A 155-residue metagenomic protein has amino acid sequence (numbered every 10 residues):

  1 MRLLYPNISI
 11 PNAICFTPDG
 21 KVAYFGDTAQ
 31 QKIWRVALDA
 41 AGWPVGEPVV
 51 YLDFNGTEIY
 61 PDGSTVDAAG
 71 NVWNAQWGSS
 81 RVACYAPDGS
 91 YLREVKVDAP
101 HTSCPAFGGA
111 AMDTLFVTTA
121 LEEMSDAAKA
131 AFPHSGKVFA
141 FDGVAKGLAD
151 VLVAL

Functional and structural regions predicted by a protein language model:
M1, A23, I33-R35, V82-C84 (+1 more regions): Hydrophobic beta-strand positions in blades of beta-propellers and related beta-sheet-rich domains
M1-A23, D53-N71, A99-M112, S135: Beta-rich, blade/repeat-based domains predominating in secreted/periplasmic proteins but also intracellular
R2-Y5, P44-D53, R93-K96, A149-L155: Beta-propeller fold detector
A23-Q30, V72-W77, F116-E123: Conserved beta-strand positions in repeat-built beta-propeller and related beta-rich domains
Q31-L38, V45-E47, L52-L92: Loop/turn-rich, solvent-exposed surfaces of beta-rich toroidal or solenoidal domains
V36-P44, D142-L148: Short loop/turn segments immediately following beta-strands, especially the blade-tip and inter-blade linker loops
A83-R93, P100-H101, G109, L115: Flexible "stalk/tail and boundary" regions
A106-L155: Blade-level signature of beta-propeller repeat domains, shared across WD40, Kelch, NHL, RCC1 and BNR/Asp-box propellers
